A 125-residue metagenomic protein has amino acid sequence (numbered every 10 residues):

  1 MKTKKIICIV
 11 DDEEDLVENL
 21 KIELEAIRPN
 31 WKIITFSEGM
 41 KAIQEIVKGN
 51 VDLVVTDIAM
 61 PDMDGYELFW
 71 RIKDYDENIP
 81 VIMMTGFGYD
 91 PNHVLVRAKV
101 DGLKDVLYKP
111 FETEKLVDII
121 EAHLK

Functional and structural regions predicted by a protein language model:
C8, G49-V55: Active-site beta3 strand of CheY-like receiver
E14-I34, D101: Two-component/phosphorelay signaling modules centered on CheY-like receiver
K21, T35-Q44, G65: Helix N-cap/capping motif at the beta->alpha junctions
Q44, Y66-E77: Short amphipathic alpha-helix used as the core "switch/output" element in two-component signaling
M60: Receiver (REC) domain active-site loop signature in two-component systems and cognate sites in sensor histidine kinases
E67, G88-D105, D118: Alpha4 helix (beta4-alpha4-beta5 surface) of REC/receiver domains from two-component response regulators
M84-G86: Hydrophobic/aromatic residues positioned on beta-strands within the core alpha/beta folds
F111-I120: C-terminal output helix
